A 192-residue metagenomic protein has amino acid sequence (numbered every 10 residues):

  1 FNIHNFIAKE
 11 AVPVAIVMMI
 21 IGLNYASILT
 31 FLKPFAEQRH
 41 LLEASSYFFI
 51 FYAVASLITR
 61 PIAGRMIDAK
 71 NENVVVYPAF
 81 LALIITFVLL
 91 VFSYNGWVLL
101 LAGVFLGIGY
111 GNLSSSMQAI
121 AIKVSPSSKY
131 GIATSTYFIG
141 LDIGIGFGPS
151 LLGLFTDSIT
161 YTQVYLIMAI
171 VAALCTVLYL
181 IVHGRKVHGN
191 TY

Functional and structural regions predicted by a protein language model:
A11-F49, L57: Extracytoplasmic gate region of multi-pass secondary transporters
L42-E43, S127-Y137: Loop-to-transmembrane helix entry/capping segments in MFS-fold secondary transporters and related SLC/MFSD carriers
A53-P61, I145-G146: Residue-level signature of mid-helix packing/kink "hotspots" within the transmembrane helices of 12-pass Major
T59-N71, T156-D157: Helix-to-loop junctions at the C-terminal end of transmembrane segments in multipass secondary transporters
V74-L89, A169: Structural signature of the two symmetry-related core transmembrane helices
V91-A102: Helix-loop junctions at membrane interfaces in 12-TM secondary transporters
N112-S125: Intracellular juxtamembrane helix-capping segments at the cytosolic ends of symmetry-related transmembrane helices
L154-A172: A membrane-interface helix-boundary motif in multi-pass transporters
